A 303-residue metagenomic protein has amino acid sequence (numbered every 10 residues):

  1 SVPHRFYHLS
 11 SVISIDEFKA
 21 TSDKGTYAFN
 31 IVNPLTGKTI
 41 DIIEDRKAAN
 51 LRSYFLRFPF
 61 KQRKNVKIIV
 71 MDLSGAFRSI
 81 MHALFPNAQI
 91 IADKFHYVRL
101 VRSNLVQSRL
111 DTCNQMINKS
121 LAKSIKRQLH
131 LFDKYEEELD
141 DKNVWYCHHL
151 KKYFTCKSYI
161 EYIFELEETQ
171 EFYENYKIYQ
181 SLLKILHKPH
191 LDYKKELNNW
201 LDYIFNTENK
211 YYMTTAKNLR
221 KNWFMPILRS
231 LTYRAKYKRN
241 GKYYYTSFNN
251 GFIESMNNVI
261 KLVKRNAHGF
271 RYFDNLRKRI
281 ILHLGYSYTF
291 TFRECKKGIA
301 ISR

Functional and structural regions predicted by a protein language model:
V2-I68, G75-I80: RNase H-like nuclease fold core
S22-G25, E44, K61-P86, F95-V98 (+1 more regions): Acidic/histidine-rich catalytic cores and adjacent linkers of DNA breakage/strand-transfer/modification proteins
F29-N30, R46, F85, V106-R109 (+1 more regions): Residues in and immediately flanking transmembrane alpha helices
A48-S53, R57, K94-V98, R102 (+1 more regions): Short alpha-helical interface patches
I90-I91: Catalytic cores of nucleotide-enabled group-transfer and carboxylate-activating enzymes in metabolic and assembly-line
Y97-N118: Short alpha-helix plus adjacent loop in nuclease-associated cores
